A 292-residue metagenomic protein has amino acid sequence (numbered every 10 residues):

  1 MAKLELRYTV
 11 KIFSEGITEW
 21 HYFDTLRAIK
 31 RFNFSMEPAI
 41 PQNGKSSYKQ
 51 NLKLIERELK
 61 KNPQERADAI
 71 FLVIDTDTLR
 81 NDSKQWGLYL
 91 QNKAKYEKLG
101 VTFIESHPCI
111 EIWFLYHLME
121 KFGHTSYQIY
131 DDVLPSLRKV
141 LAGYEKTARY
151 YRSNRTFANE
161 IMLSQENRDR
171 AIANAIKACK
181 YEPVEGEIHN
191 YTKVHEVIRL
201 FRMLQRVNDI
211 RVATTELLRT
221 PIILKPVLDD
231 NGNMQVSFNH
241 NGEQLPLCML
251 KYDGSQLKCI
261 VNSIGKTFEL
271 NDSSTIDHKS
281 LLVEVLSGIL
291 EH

Functional and structural regions predicted by a protein language model:
A2-R7, W20-P41, E56-F71, T76-L245 (+3 more regions): C-terminal accessory helical subdomains adjacent to catalytic cores in phosphodiester- and nucleotide-handling enzymes
T9-F13: Conserved beta-strand elements of the Class I
S14-E15, S106: Small/polar loops that bind or transfer phosphate-bearing groups
F32, G44-L52: Eukaryotic endosomal/vacuolar membrane-trafficking regulators centered on PX-domain-mediated PI3P pathways
